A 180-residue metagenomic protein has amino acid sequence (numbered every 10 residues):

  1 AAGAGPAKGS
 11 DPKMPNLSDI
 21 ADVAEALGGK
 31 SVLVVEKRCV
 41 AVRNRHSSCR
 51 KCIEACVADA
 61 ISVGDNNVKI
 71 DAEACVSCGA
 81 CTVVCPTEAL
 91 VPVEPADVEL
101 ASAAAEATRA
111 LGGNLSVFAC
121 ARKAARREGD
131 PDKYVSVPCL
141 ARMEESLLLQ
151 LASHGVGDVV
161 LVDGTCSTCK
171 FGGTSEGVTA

Functional and structural regions predicted by a protein language model:
A1-A55, D59, R109-E128: Ferredoxin-type iron-sulfur electron-transfer modules and their immediate structural context
S31, G113-V117, D132-K133, V156-G164: Hydrophobic beta-strand segments of well-ordered beta-sheets in folded domains
S47-D71, A80-D97: Iron-sulfur cluster-binding cysteine motifs and their immediate structural context in ferredoxin-like electron-transfer
E73, F118-K123, V137-C139, D163-T165: Structural motif
R127-V137: Short, basic, glycine/proline-bearing loop/turn elements
V137-L149: Glycine-rich anion/phosphate-binding loops
L147-A180: Cofactor-cradling patches in redox/metallo enzymes
